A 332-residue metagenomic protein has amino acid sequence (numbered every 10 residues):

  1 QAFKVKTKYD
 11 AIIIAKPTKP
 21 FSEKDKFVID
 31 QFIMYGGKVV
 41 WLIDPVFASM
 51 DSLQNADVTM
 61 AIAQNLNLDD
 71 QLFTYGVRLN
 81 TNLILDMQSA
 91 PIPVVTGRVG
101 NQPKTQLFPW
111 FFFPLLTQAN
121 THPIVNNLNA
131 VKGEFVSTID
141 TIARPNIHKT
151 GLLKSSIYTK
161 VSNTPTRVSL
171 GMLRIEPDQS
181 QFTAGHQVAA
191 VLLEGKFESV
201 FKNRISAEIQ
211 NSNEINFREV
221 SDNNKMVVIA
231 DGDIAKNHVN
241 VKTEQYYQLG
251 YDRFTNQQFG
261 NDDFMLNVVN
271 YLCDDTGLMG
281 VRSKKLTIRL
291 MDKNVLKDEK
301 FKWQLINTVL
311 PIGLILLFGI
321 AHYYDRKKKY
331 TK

Functional and structural regions predicted by a protein language model:
Q1-G277: Acidic, S/T/G-rich, low-cysteine, solvent-exposed domains in lumenal/extracellular/periplasmic regions of secretory
T81, K202, D274-V281, I315-F318 (+3 more regions): Intrinsically disordered or highly flexible coil/loop and linker segments, enriched in small and charged/polar residues
Q88, S283-K285, K328: Sparse recognition of residues in long alpha-helices and their boundaries
L266, N270-L296: Juxtamembrane amphipathic/hinge helix adjacent to a transmembrane helix
L290-K332: C-terminal signal-anchor/stop-transfer transmembrane helix together with its immediate cytosolic, Lys/Arg-enriched
